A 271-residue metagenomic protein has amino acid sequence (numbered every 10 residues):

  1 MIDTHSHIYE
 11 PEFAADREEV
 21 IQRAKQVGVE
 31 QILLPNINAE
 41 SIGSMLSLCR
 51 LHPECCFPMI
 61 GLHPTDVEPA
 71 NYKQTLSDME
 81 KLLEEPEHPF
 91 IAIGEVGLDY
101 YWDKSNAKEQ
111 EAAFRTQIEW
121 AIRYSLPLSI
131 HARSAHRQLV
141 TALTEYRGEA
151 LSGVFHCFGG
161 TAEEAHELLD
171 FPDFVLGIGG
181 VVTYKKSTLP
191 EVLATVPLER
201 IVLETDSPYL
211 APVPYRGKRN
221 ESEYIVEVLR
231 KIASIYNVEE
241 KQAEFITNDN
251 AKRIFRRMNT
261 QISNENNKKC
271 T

Functional and structural regions predicted by a protein language model:
M1-T271: Mid-domain alpha/beta scaffold segments of enzyme catalytic cores
